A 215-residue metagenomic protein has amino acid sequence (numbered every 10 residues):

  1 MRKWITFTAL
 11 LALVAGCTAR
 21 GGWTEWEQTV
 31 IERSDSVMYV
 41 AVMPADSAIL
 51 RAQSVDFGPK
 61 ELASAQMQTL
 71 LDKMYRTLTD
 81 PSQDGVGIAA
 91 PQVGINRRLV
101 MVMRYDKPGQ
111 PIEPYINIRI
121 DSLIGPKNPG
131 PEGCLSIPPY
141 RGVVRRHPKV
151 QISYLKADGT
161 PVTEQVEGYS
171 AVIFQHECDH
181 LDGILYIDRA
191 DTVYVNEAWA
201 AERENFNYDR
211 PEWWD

Functional and structural regions predicted by a protein language model:
W4-V14: Sec-dependent N-terminal signal peptides
C17-D215: Positively charged
